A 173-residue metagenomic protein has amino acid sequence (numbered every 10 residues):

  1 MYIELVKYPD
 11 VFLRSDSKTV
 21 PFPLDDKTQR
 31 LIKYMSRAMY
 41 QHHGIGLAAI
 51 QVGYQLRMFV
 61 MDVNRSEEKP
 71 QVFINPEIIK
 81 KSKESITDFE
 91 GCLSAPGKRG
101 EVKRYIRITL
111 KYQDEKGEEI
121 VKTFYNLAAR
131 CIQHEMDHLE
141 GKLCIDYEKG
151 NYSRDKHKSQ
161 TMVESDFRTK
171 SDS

Functional and structural regions predicted by a protein language model:
M1-S173: Positively charged
